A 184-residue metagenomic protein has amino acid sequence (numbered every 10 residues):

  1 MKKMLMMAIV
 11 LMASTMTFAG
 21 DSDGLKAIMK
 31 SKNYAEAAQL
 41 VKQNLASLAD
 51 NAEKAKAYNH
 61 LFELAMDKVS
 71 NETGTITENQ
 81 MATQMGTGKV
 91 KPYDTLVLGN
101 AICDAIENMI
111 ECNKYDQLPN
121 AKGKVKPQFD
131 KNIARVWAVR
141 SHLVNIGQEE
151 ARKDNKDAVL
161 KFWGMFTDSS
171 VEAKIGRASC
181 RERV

Functional and structural regions predicted by a protein language model:
M4-A13: Sec-dependent N-terminal signal peptides
S14-T15, S169: A short structural micro-motif
A19-N71: Start-of-domain marker
G20-M29, N59, W137-A151, G164: Alpha-helical tetratricopeptide repeat
L45-A49, K114, D168: Conserved structural position within tetratricopeptide repeats
M66-D157, K161, S169-R177: Short coil/linker segments at helix-helix boundaries
A178-V184: Conserved small/polar residues in nucleotide/adenosyl-binding loops
